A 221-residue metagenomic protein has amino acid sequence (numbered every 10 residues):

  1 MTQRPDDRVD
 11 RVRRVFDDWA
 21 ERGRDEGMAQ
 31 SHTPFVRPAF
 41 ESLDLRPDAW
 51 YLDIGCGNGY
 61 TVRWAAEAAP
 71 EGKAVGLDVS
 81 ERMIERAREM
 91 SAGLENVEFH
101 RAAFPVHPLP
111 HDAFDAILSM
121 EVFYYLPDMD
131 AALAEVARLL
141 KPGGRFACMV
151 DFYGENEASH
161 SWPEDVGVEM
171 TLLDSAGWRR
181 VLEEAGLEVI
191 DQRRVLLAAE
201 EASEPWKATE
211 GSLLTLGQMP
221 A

Functional and structural regions predicted by a protein language model:
M1-D44, Y60-W64, M83-R86, M90 (+4 more regions): Conserved class I S-adenosyl-L-methionine
W50-I54, N58-V106: Class I SAM-dependent methyltransferase SAM/SAH-binding core
P105-A116: A short acidic, Gly/Pro-enriched loop at the edge of an enzyme's catalytic core that lines a small-molecule cofactor
A116-D128: A short SAM/SAH-binding and catalytic strip from SAM-dependent methyltransferases
D130-P142: A short glycine-rich, Lys/Arg-flanked "PGG" loop and its adjoining helix->strand segment in the class I
G143-V150: Conserved beta-strand signature within the Rossmann-like core of class I S-adenosyl-L-methionine
D151-E169: Short, glycine-/aromatic-enriched active-site segment of Class I SAM-dependent methyltransferases
M170-A185: Short alpha-helix
